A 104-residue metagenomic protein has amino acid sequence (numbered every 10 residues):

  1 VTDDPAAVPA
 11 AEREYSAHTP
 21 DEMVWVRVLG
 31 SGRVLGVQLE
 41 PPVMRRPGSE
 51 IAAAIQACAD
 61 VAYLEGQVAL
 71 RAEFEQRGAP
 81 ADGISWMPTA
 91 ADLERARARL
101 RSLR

Functional and structural regions predicted by a protein language model:
V1-W25, R33-Q38, P42-R104: Acidic, negatively charged sequence signal that fires either on conserved catalytic/metal-binding carboxylates
L29: Short, acidic, Ser/Thr-enriched surface-loop or helix-capping motifs
